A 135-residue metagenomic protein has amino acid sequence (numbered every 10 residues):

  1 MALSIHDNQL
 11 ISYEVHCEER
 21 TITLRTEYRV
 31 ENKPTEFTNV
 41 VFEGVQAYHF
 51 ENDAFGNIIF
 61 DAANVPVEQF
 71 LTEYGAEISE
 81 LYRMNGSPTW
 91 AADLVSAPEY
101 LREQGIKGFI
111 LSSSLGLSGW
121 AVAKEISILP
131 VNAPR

Functional and structural regions predicted by a protein language model:
M1-R135: Surface-exposed, interaction-prone regions used to assemble/regulate multi-protein complexes
